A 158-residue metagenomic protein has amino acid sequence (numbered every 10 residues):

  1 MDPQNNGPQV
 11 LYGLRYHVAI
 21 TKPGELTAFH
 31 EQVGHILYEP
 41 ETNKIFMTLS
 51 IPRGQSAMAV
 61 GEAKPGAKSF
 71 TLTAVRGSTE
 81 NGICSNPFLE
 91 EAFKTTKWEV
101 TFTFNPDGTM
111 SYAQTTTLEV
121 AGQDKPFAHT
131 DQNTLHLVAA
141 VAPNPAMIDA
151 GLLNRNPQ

Functional and structural regions predicted by a protein language model:
M1-Q158: Hydrophobic small-molecule pocket/channel-lining residues, especially in calycin-type beta-barrels
